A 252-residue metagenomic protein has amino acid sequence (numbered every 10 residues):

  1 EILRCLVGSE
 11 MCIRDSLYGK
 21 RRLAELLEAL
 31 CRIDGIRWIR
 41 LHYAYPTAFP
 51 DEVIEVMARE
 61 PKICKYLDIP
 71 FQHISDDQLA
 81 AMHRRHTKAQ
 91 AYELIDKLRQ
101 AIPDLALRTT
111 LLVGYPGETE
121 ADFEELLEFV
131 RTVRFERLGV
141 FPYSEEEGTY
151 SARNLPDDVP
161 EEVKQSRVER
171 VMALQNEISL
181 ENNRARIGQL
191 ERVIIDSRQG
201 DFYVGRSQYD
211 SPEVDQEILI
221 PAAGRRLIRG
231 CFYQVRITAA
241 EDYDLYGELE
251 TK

Functional and structural regions predicted by a protein language model:
E1-I13: Single conserved hydrophobic/aromatic residue that forms the stacking wall/gate of nucleotide- or nucleobase-binding
S9-E10, R32-H42, C64-P70, A89-T149 (+1 more regions): Conserved C-terminal portion of the radical SAM core fold that forms the substrate/S-adenosylmethionine-binding
R14-Y18, A48-E52, F71-H83, V113-E120 (+4 more regions): Flexible glycine/acidic-rich beta-alpha junction loops that bind and position SAM and/or redox cofactors in anaerobic
G19-I33, D51-K65, E118-E136, P160-S166 (+1 more regions): Short, electropositive alpha-helical surface patch
Y43, F71-H73, I195, S207: Flexible glycine-/small-residue-rich
K65-Y66, L79-A80, P103-L107, A121-F123 (+8 more regions): Extended hydrophobic-aromatic, low-complexity segments
R153-K252: Terminal RNA-binding accessory module
